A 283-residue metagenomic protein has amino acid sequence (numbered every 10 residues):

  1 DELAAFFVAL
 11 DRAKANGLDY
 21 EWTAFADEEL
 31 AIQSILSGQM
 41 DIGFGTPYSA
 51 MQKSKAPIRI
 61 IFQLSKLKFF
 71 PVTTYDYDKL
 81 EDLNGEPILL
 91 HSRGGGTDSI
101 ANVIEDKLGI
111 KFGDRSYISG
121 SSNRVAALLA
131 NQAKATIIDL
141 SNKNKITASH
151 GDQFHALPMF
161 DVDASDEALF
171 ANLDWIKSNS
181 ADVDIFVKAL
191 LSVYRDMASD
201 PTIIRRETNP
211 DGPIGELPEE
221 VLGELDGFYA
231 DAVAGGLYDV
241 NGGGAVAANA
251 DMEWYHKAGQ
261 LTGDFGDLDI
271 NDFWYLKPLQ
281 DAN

Functional and structural regions predicted by a protein language model:
D1-I118, V125-A127, K134-L140, Q153-D163: Short, glycine-/small- and polar/acidic-enriched structural segments that line small-molecule recognition paths
D11-A13, G38, N131, G236 (+2 more regions): Short glycine-centered helix-capping/turn motifs at secondary-structure transition points
K14, D106, A148, H256-K257: Short polybasic/polar patches that bind polyanions
K14, I35, S54, L128 (+4 more regions): Hydrophobic residues in alpha-helical segments
A26-E29, H91, G95-G96, S122 (+4 more regions): Soluble non-cytosolic domains of exported or imported proteins
Y48, G120-G215: Pocket-lining segment of extracytoplasmic ligand-binding domains
N179-T262: Secondary-structure end/capping motifs
N249-N283: Conserved C-terminal helix/tail region of periplasmic/extracytoplasmic solute-binding proteins
